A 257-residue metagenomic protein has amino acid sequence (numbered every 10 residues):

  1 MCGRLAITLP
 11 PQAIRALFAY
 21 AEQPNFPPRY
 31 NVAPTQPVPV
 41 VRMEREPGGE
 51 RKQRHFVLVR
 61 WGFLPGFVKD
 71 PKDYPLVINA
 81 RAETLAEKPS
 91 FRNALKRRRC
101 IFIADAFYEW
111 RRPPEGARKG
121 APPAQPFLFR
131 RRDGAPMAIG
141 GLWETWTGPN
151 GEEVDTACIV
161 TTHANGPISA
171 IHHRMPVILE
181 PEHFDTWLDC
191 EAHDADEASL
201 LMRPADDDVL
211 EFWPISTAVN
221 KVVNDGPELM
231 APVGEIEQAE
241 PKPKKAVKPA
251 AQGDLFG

Functional and structural regions predicted by a protein language model:
M1-G257: Short linear sequence motif anchored by a di-proline
